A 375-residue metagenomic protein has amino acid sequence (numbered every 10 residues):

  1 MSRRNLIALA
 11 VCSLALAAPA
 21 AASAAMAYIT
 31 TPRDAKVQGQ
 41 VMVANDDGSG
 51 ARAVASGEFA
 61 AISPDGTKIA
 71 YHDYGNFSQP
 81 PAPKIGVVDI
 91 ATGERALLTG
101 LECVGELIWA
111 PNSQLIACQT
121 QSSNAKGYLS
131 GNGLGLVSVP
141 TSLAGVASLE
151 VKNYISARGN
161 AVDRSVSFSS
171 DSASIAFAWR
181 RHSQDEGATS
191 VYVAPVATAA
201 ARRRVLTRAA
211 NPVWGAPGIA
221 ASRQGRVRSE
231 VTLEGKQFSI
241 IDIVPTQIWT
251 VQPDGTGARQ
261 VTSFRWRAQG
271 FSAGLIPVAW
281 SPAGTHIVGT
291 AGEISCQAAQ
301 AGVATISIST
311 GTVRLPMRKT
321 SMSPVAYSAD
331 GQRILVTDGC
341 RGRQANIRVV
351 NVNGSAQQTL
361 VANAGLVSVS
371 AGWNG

Functional and structural regions predicted by a protein language model:
M1-A8: Bacterial N-terminal signal peptides that target proteins for export
A8-L9, R228: Intrinsically disordered, low-complexity segments enriched in polar/charged small residues
L9-A17: Bacterial N-terminal signal peptides
A21-G375: Sequence signature of WD/YWTD-type beta-propeller architectures
